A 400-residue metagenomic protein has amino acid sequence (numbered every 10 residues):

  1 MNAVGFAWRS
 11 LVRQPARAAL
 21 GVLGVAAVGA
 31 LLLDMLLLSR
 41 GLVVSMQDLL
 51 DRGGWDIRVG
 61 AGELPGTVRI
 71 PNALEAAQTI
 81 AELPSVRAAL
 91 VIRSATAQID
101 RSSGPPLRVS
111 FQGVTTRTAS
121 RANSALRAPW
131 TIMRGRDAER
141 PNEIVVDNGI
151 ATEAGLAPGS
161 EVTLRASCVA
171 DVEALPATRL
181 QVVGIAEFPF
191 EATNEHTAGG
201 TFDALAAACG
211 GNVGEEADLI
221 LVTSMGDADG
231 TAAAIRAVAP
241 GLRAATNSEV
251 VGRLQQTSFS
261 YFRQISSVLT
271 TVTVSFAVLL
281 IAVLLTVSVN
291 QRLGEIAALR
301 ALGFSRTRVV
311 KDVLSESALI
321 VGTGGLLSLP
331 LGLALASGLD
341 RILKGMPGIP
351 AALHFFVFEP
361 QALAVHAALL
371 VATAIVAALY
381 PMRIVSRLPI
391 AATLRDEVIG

Functional and structural regions predicted by a protein language model:
M1-L31, V43, Q256, K311 (+1 more regions): N-terminal Sec/SRP start-transfer signal
L11, R300-R308, L388, E397: Short helix-to-coil transition segments within interhelical loops that connect adjacent transmembrane helices
G29-S110, A128, R134-D137, A233-V238 (+1 more regions): Hydrophobic, regular-secondary-structure patches
L42, G230-L279, S288-N290, L299 (+1 more regions): Peri-transmembrane interface segments
S110-A154: Short beta-strand boundary microenvironments
T131, R136, G149-A245: Basic-flanked hydrophobic alpha-helices used for secretion and membrane insertion
T273, T286-S288, G294-D340, V365 (+2 more regions): Transmembrane alpha-helical interface segments in multi-pass membrane proteins
L326-A368, L379-L388, A392: Short helix-loop junctions at transmembrane helix boundaries
